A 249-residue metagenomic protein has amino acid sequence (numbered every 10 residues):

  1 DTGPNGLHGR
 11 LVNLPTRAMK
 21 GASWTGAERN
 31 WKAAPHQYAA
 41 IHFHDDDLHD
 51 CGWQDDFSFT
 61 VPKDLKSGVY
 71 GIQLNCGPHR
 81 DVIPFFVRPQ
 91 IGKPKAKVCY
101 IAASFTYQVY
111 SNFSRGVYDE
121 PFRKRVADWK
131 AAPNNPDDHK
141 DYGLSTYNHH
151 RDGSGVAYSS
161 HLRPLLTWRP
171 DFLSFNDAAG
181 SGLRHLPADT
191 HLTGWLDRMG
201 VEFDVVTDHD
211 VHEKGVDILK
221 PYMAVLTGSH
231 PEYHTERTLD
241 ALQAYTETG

Functional and structural regions predicted by a protein language model:
D1-Q37: Extracytoplasmic low-complexity segments
P4-N5, S114-Y118, A241-Q243: Short secondary-structure boundary/capping segments
S23-H49, V69, C76-I218: Aromatic-Pro/Gly-enriched surface loop or interdomain linker that acts as a lid/target-recognition segment
D55-F59: Short strand-edge motifs at loop-to-beta-strand transitions and within beta-strands of extracellular beta-rich domains
T60-D64: Short, surface-exposed loop/turn segments at beta-strand-coil junctions that are enriched for proline with nearby
L65, Q73-L74: Recognizes the extracellular SEMA beta-propeller fold with strongest preference for semaphorin/plexin SEMA domains
V98-I101, L219-G249: Short alpha-beta junction capping motif
